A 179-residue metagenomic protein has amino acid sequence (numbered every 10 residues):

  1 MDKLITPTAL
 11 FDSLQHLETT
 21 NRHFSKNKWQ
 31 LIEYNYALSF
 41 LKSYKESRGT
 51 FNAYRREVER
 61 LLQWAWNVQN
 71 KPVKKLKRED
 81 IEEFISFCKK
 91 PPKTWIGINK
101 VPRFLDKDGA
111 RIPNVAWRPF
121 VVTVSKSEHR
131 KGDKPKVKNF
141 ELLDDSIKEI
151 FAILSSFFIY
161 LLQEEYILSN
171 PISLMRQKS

Functional and structural regions predicted by a protein language model:
M1-S47, N52: N-terminal DNA-binding module of tyrosine recombinases/phage integrases
N35-G49, E59-S179: N-terminal core-binding DNA-recognition domain of tyrosine recombinases/integrases
